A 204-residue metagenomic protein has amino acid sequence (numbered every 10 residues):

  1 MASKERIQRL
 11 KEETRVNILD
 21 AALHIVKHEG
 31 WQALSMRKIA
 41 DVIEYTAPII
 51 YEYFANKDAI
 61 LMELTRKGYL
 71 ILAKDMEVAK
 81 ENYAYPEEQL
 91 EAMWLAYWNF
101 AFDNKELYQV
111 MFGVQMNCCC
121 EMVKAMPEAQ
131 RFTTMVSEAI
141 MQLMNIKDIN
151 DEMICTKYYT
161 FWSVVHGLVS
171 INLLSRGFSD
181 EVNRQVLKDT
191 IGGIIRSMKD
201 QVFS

Functional and structural regions predicted by a protein language model:
M1-E13, V202-S204: N-terminal intrinsically disordered/low-complexity leader segments
I7, V26, S35-M36, K57 (+2 more regions): Amphipathic alpha-helical segments enriched in hydrophobic/aromatic and basic residues that form the DNA-contacting
N17, I25-A59: Helix-turn-helix
I18-V26, L34, G68, L72 (+2 more regions): Short hydrophobic clusters on alpha-helical segments that form packing/core surfaces in small helical domains
E63, E77-E106, D151, K157-F161 (+1 more regions): Hydrophobic alpha-helical connector segments
R66-L90, Q109, M126, V136-N145: Amphipathic alpha-helical linker/stalk segments
E77, C120-N145, C155-Y159, Q185-S197: Amphipathic alpha-helical packing segments from all-alpha helical-bundle domains
D103, E138, Q142, F161-D180 (+1 more regions): Amphipathic C-terminal alpha-helical segment
